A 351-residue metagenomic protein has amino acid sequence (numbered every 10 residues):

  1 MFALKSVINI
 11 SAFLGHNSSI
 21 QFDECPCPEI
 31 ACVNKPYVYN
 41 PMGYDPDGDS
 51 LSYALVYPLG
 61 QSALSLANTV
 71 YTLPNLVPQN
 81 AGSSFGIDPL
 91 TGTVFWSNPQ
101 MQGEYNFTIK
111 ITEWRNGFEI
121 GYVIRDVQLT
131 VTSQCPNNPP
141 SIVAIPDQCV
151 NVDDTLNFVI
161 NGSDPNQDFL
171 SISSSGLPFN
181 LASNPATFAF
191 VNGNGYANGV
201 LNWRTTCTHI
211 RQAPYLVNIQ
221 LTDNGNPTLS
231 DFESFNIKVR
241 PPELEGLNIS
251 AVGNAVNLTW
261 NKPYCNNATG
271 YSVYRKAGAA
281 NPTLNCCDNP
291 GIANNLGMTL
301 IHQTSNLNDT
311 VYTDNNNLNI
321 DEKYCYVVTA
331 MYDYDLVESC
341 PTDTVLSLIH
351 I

Functional and structural regions predicted by a protein language model:
F2-G48, F118-P165, P227-G246, A251-A255 (+1 more regions): Extracellular interdomain linkers/hinges and stalk-like, low-complexity segments in secreted or single-pass
M42-D49, I160-D168, C207, L221-D223 (+1 more regions): Extracellular acidic, Ser/Thr/Pro-rich low-complexity tracts
P74-P99, N184-T206: Strand-loop-strand motifs at the edges of beta-sheets in extracellular beta-sandwich domains
T112-I120, L221-T228, M331-V337: Short, solvent-exposed loop/turn segments at the edges of extracellular beta-sandwich modules
W203, N254-A268: Conserved aromatic anchor
S272-N319: Recognizes extended acidic, P/S/T-rich segments that occur within or adjacent to Ig-like beta-sandwich modules
D314-D335: Beta-strand-rich modules
I349-I351: Conserved small/polar residues in nucleotide/adenosyl-binding loops
